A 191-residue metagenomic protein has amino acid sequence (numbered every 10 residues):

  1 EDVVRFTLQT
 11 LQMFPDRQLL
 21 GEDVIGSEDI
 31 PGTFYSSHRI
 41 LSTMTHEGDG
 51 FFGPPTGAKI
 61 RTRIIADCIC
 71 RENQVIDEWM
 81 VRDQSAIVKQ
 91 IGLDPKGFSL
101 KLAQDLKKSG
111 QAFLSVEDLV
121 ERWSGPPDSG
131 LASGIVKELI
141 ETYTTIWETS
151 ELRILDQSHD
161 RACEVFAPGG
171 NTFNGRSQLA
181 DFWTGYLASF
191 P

Functional and structural regions predicted by a protein language model:
E1-P191: C-terminal and inter-domain tail/linker signature
